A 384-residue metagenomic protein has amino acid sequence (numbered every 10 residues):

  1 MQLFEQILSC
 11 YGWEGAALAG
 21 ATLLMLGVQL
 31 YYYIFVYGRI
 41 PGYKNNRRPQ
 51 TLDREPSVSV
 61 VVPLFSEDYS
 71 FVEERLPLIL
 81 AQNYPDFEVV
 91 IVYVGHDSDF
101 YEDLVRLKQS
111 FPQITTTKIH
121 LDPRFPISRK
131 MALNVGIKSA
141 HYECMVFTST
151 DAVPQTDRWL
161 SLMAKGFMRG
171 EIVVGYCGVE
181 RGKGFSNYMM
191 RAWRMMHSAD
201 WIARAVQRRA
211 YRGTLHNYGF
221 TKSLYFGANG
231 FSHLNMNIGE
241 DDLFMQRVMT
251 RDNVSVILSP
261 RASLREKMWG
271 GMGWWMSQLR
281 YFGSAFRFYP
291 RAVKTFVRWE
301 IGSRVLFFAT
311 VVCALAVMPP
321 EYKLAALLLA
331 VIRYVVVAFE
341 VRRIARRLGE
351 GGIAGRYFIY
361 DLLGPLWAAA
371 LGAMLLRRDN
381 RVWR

Functional and structural regions predicted by a protein language model:
M1-L52, V341: N-terminal membrane-anchoring/stem segments of glycan-assembly enzymes
P56-S59, E88: Cell-envelope/extracellular polymer assembly enzymes that use nucleotide-activated donors
L76-P123: Acidic donor-binding segment of Leloir-type glycosyltransferases
T116, L121, F125-S128, A132 (+5 more regions): Long helical/loop segments within the catalytic core of UDP-sugar-dependent glycosyltransferases, especially the large
M145: Short aromatic/hydrophobic "clamp" motif used to bind/position activated sugar donors
T150-K165: Acidic donor-binding/catalytic loop of UDP-sugar-dependent glycosyltransferases, especially processive GT2
I172-H197, S223-F226, F231-K294: Catalytic donor/gating beta->alpha subdomain of glycosyltransferases that bind UDP-sugars
R304-N380: Membrane-embedded multi-pass helical conduit in multi-pass membrane proteins, especially envelope-biosynthetic
